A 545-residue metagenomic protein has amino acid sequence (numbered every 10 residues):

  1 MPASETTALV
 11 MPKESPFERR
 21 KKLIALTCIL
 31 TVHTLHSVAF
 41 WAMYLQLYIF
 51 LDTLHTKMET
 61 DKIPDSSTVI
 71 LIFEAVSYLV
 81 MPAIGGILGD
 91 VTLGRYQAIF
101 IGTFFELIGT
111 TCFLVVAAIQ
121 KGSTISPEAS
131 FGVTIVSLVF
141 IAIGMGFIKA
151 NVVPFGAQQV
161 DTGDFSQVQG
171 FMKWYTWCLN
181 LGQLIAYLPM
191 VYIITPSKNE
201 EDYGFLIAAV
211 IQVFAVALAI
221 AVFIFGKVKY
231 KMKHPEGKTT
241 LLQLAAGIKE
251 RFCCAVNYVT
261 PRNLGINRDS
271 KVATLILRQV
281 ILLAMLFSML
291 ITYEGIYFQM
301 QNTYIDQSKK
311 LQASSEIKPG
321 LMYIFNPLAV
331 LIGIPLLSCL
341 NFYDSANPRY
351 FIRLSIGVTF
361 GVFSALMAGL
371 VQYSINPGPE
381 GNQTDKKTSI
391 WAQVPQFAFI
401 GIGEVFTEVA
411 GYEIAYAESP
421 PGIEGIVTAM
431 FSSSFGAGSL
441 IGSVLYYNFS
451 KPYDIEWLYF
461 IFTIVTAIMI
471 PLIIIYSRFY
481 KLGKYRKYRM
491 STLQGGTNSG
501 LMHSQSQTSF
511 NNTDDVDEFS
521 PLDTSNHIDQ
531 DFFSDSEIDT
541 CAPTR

Functional and structural regions predicted by a protein language model:
P2-S506, T544-R545: Hydrophobic transmembrane alpha-helices of multi-pass solute transporters/permeases
N512-I538: Acidic, Ser/Thr-interspersed intrinsically disordered low-complexity regions
